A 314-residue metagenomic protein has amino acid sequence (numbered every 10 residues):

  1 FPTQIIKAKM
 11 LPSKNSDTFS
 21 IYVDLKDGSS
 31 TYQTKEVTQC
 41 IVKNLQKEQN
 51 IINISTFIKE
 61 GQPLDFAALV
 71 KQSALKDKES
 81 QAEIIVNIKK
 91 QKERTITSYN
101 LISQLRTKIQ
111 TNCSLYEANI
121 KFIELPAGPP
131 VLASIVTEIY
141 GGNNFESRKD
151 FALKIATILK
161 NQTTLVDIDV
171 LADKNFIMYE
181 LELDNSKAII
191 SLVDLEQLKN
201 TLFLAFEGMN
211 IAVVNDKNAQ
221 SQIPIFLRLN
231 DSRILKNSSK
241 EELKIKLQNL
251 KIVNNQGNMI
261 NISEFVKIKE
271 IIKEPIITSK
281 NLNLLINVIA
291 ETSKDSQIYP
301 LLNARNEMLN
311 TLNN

Functional and structural regions predicted by a protein language model:
F1-D27, S134: Transmembrane helices with small-residue packing motifs
I6-P12, V70-L75, K121-A127, V166-L171 (+2 more regions): Short beta-strand/turn micro-motifs at beta-sheet edges
K14-T18, D77-E83, P130-L132, F176 (+2 more regions): Short, solvent-exposed loop/turn segments at the edges of secondary structure
T18-L25, A82-N87, S134-I139, Y179-L181 (+1 more regions): Active-site-flanking beta-strand signature of metal-NTP-handling nucleotidyl enzymes and homologous cyclase-like
F19-I21, T38-I41, I54, I155 (+1 more regions): Extended, hydrophobic alpha-helical segments in both membrane/secreted and soluble proteins
G28-V37, F66-A67, S73-S80, Q91-Q104 (+7 more regions): Solvent-exposed, non-transmembrane alpha-helical starts
E36-P130, K187-E207: Solvent-exposed, membrane-proximal periplasmic/extracellular interface segments of envelope transport and secretion
K154-N314: Extracytoplasmic/periplasmic membrane-proximal domains and adjacent transmembrane bundles of envelope biogenesis
